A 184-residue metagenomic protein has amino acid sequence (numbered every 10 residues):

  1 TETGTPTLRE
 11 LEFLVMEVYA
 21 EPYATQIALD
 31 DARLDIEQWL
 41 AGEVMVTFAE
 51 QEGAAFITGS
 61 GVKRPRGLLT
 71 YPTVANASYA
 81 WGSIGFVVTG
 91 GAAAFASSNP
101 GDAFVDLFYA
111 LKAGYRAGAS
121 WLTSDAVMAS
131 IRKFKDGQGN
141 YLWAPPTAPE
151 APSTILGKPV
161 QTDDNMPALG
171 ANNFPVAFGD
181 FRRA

Functional and structural regions predicted by a protein language model:
T1-A184: Structured, hydrophobic secondary-structure cores that serve as assembly/anchoring elements
